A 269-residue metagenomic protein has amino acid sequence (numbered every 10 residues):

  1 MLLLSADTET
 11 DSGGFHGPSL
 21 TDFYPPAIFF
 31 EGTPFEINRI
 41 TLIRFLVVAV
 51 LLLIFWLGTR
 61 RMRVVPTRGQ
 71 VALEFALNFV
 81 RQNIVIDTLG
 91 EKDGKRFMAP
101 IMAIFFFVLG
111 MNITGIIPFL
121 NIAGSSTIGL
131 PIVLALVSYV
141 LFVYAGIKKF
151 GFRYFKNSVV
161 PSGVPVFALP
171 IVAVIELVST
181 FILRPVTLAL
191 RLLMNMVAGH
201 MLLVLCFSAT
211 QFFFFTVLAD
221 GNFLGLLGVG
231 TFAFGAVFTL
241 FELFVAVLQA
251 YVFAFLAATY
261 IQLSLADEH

Functional and structural regions predicted by a protein language model:
L2-H269: Selective transmembrane helix interface/packing segments
